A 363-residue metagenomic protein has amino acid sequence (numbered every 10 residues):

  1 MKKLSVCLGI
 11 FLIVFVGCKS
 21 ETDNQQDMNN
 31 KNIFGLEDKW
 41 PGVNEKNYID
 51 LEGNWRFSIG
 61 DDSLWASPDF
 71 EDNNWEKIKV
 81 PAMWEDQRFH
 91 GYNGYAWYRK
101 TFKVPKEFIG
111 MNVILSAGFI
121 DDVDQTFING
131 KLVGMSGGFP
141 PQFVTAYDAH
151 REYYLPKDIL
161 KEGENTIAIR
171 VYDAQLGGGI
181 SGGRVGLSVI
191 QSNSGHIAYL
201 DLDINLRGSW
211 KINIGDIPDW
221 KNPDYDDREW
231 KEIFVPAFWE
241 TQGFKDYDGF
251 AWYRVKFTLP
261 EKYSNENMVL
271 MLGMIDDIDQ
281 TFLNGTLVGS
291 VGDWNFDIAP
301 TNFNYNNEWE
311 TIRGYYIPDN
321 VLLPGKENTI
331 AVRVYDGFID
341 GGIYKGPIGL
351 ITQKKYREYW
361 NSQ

Functional and structural regions predicted by a protein language model:
K2-G9: Sec-dependent signal peptide recognition, specifically the positively charged N-region followed immediately by
F15-G17: C-terminal motif of bacterial Sec signal peptides marking the signal peptidase cleavage site
K19-Q25: Bacterial lipoprotein signal-peptidase II cleavage site
F34-K39, L51-N54, I59-D62, G138 (+4 more regions): An acidic-aromatic loop/edge-strand motif
W75, F102-N129, I167-V171, W230 (+3 more regions): Aromatic-lined ligand-binding clefts that engage carbohydrates, nucleic acids, or primary amines
G91-N93, F108-I109, A146-D148, L160-E162 (+4 more regions): Surface-exposed coil/turn segments at beta-strand junctions on protein surfaces, enriched
Y92-P105, R151, Y247-P260, E310-Y316: Short beta-strands within extracellular/lumenal beta-sheet-rich domains
